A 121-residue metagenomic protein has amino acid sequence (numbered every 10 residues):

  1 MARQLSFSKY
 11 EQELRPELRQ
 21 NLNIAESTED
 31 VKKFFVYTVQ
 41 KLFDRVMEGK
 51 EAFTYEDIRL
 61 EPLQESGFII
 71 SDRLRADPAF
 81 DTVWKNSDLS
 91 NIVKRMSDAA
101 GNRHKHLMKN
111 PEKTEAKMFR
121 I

Functional and structural regions predicted by a protein language model:
M1, I24, D98-A99, E115: Residue-level detector of intrinsically disordered, flexible termini and proteolytic processing junctions
M1-Q40: Short terminal alpha-helical segments
A2-Q4, M108-I121: Short acidic DE-rich linear segments
K33, Y37-A99: Acidic, low-complexity, intrinsically disordered interaction modules
N102-R103, L107: P-loop/Walker A phosphate-binding loop and immediately adjacent motor/lid segment at beta-alpha junctions
